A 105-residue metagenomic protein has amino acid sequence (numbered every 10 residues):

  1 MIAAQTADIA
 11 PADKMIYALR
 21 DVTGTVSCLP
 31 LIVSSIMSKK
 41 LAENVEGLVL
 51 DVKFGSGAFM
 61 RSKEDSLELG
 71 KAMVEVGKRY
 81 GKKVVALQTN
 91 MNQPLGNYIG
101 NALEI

Functional and structural regions predicted by a protein language model:
A3-I105: Glycine-rich anion-binding loops and their surrounding alpha/beta cores
